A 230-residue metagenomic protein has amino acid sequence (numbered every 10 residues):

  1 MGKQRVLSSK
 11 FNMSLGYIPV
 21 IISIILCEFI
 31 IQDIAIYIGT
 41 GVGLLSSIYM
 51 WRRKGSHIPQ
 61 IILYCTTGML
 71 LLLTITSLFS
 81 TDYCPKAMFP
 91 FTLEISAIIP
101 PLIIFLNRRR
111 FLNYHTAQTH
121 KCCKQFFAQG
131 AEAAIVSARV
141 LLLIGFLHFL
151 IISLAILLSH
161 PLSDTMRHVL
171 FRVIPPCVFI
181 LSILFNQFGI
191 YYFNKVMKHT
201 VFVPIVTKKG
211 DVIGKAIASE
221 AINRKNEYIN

Functional and structural regions predicted by a protein language model:
M1-G16: N-terminal membrane topogenic signal
M13, I62-T66, A131-L147: Select subsegments of transmembrane alpha-helices in polytopic membrane proteins, especially boundary-proximal
C27-V42: Structural signature of hydrophobic alpha-helical transmembrane segments
H57-L70, A87-E94: Cytoplasmic-side transmembrane-helix entry/capping segments in multi-pass membrane proteins
L78-R139: Membrane-proximal helix-loop-helix units in multi-pass membrane proteins
A87-T92, P161-V178: Hydrophobic alpha-helical transmembrane segments
L142-M166: Alpha-helical transmembrane segments and their membrane-interface junctions in multi-pass membrane proteins
I190-I229: Acidic, metal-coordinating catalytic segment for phosphate/diphosphate chemistry, firing primarily on the Nudix
